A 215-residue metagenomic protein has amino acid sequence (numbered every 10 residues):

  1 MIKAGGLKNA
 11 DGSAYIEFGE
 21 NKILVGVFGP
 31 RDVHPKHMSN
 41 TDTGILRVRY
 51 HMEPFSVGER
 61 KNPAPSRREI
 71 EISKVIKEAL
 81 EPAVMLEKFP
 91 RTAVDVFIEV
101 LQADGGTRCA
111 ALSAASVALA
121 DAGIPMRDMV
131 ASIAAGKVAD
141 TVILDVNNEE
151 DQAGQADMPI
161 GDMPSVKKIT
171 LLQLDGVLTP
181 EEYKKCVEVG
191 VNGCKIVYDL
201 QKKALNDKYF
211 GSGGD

Functional and structural regions predicted by a protein language model:
M1-D215: Polyanion-binding surfaces on beta-sheet-dominated domains and ring/shell assemblies
